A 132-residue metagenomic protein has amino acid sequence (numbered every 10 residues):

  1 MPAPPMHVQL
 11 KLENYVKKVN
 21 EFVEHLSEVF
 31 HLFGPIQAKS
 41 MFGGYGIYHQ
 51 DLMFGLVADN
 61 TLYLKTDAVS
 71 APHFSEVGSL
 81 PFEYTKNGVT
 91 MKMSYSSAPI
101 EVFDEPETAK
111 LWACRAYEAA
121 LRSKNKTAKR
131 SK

Functional and structural regions predicted by a protein language model:
P2-K132: Charge-dense, helix-prone N-terminal extensions
